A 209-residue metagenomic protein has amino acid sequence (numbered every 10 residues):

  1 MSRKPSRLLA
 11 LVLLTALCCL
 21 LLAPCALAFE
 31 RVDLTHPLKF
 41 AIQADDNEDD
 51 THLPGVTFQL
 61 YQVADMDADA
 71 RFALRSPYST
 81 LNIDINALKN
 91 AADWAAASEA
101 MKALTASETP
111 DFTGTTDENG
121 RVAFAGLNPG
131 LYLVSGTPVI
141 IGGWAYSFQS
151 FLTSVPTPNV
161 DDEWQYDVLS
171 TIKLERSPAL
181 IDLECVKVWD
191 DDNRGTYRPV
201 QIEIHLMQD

Functional and structural regions predicted by a protein language model:
M1-D209: Solvent-exposed loop/turn and edge beta-strand elements of beta-rich ligand-binding domains
